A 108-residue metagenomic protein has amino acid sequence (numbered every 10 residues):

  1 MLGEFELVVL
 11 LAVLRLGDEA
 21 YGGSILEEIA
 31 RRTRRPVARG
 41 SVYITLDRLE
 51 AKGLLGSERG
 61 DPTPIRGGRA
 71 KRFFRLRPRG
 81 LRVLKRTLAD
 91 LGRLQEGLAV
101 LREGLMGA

Functional and structural regions predicted by a protein language model:
M1-S41: N-terminal helix-turn-helix DNA-binding core of bacterial DNA-binding proteins
L10, F73-R75: Short aromatic/hydrophobic contact patches that present stacked aromatics for nucleic-acid/ligand binding
I29, T33, R59-D61, P78: Short, well-ordered turn and helix-capping elements at secondary-structure junctions
V42-L49: Basic amphipathic alpha-helical segments that dock to polyanions
K52-G67, R75: Beta-hairpin "wing" of winged helix-turn-helix
A70: Exposed loop/turn and edge beta-strand positions of beta-sandwich/beta-sheet ligand-binding modules
R79-A108: Amphipathic alpha-helical dimerization/coiled-coil segments that flank or bridge DNA-binding/regulatory modules
